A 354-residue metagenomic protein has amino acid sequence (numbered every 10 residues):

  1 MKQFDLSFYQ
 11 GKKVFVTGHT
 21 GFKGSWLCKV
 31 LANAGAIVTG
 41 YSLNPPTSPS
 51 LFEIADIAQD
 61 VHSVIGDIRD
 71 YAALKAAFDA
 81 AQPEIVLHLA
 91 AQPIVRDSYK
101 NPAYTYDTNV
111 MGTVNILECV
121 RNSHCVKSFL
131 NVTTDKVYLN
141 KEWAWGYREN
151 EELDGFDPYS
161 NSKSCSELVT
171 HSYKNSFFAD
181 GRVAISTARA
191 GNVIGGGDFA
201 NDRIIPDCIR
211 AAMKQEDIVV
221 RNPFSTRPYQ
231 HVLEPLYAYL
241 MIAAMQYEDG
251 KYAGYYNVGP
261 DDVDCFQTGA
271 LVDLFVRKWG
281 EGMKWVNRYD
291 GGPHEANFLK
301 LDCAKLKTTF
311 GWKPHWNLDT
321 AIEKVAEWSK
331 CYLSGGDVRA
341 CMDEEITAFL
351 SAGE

Functional and structural regions predicted by a protein language model:
M1-A190, Y332, F349: N-terminal Rossmann-like NAD(P)+-binding domain of SDR-like oxidoreductases, especially those catalyzing
G11, G18-G24, G40, G66 (+12 more regions): Glycine-centered flexibility sites
G24, T113, I204-I205, L299-K300: Generic non-transmembrane alpha-helix signal with a bias for helix starts/N-cap capping motifs
W26, A73-A76, I85, N115 (+9 more regions): Alpha-helical elements of Rossmann-like donor-binding domains used by nucleotide-donor carbohydrate transfer enzymes
A32-A36, A212-E354: C-terminal substrate-binding subdomain of Rossmann-fold SDR/epimerase-dehydratase oxidoreductases
Y71-A72, E84, R96, A103 (+7 more regions): Residues in well-ordered alpha-helical elements
K141-G146, N150, P158-Y159, S164-Y247 (+1 more regions): NAD(P)-dependent short-chain dehydrogenase/reductase
